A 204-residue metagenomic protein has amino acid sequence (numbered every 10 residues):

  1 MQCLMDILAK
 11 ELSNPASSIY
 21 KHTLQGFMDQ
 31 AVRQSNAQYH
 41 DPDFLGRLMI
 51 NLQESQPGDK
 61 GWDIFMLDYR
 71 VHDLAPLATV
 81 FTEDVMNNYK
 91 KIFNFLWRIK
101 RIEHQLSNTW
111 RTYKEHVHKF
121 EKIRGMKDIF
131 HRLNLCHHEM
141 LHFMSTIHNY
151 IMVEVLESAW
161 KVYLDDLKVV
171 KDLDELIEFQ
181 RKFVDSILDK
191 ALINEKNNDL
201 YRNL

Functional and structural regions predicted by a protein language model:
M1-L204: Extended, charged interaction scaffolds in large complex subunits
